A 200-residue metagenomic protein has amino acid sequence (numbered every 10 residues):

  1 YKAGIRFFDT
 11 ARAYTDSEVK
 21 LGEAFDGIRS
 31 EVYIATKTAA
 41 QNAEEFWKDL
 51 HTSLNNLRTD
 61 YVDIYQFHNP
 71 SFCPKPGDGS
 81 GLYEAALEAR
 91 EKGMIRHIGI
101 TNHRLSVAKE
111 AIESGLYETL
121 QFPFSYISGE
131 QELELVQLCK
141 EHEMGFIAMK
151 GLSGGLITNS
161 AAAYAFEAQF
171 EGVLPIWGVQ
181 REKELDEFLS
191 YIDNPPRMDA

Functional and structural regions predicted by a protein language model:
Y1-V32: N-terminal binding-site loop/beta-alpha segment at the start of enzyme catalytic domains that lines or forms
K2-I5, T59-V62, I95, Y117 (+1 more regions): A structural motif
D9-T10, T36, I100, A148: Hydrophobic residues in well-ordered beta-strands that form the structural core
R29-V32, D60-I64, R96-H97: Short acidic capping loops at alpha-helix termini that bridge into adjacent secondary structure
E31-N42, I64-P70: A short, structured active-site edge motif that brings together acidic residues
N42-K48: Glycine-rich anion/phosphate-binding loops
L54-P74: Active-site groove signature of glycoside hydrolases
P70-A200: Beta/alpha (TIM)-barrel catalytic core signal, keyed to glycine-rich beta->alpha loops juxtaposed to Asp/Glu that bind
